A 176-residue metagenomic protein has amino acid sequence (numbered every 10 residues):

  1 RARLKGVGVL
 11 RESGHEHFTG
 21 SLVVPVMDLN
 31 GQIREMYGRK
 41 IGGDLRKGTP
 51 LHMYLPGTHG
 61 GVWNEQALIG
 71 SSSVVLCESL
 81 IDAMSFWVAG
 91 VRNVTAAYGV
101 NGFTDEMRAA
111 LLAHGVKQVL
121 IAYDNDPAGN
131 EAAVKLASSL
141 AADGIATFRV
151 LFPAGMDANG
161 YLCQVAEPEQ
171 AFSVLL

Functional and structural regions predicted by a protein language model:
R1-A2, R11, D126, V165-E169: Short secondary-structure junctions and interdomain/linker hinges
R1-Q118, A132-A133: Phosphate-handling DNA/RNA-contact segment within nucleic-acid enzymes
P25, V75-L76, L112, K117-A122 (+1 more regions): Replication-associated primase and helicase/ATPase modules
Y98-G102, D124-N125, F152-P153: Short, acidic/turn-prone active-site loops that include or flank metal/cofactor- and phosphate-binding residues
A128-N130: Short, charged/polar "capping" segments at the starts of alpha-helices and the immediately preceding loops
